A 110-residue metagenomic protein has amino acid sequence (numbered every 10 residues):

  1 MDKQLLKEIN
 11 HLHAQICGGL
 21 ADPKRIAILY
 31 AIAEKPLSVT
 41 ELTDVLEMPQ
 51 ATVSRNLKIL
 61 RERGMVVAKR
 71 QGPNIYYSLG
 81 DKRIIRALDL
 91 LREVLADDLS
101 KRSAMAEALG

Functional and structural regions predicted by a protein language model:
M1-E8, L12, I84-G110: Amphipathic alpha-helical dimerization/coiled-coil segments that flank or bridge DNA-binding/regulatory modules
I9-N10, G19-A21, R63, P73 (+2 more regions): Aromatic-residue detector
H11-T52, Q71, I75-I84: N-terminal helix-turn-helix DNA-binding core of bacterial DNA-binding proteins
P36-L37, R61, R92-L95: Residue-level detector of secondary-structure transition/capping positions
D44, R61-E62: Alpha-helical residues within the helix-turn-helix
N56: Residues within the DNA-recognition helix of helix-turn-helix
